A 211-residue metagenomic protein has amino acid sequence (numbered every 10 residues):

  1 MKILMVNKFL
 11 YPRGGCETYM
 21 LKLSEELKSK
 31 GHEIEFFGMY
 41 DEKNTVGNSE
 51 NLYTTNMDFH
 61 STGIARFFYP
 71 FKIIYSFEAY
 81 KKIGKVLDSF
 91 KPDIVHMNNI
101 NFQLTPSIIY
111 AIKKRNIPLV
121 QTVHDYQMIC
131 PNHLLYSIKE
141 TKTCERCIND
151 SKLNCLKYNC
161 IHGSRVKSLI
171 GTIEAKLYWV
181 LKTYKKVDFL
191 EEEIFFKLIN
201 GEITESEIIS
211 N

Functional and structural regions predicted by a protein language model:
M1-N44, D88-F90, I108-P118: N-terminal subdomain of nucleotide-sugar transferases
M5, G84-Q103, P118-T122: Short N-terminal targeting/anchoring amphipathic segment
N7, D41, N56, N99 (+1 more regions): Residues that line or immediately flank small-molecule/substrate-binding pockets and catalytic motifs
P12, P70-Y75, H96-N98, S164-K167 (+1 more regions): Short, flexible loop segments at the rims of nucleotide/cofactor-binding pockets, characterized by
C16, S76-Y80, N101-F102: A conditional alpha-helix N-cap/helix-loop micro-motif detector
K30-I94, L135-E140, N149-C160: A conserved catalytic-core segment of Leloir-type glycosyltransferases
Q103, V123-H133: A short, histidine- and acid-enriched strand-loop-helix "catalytic/donor-clamping" loop that lines the nucleotide-sugar
K114, Q127, T141-N211: Membrane-proximal helix-turn-helix segments that form the acceptor-binding/catalytic region of lipid-linked
